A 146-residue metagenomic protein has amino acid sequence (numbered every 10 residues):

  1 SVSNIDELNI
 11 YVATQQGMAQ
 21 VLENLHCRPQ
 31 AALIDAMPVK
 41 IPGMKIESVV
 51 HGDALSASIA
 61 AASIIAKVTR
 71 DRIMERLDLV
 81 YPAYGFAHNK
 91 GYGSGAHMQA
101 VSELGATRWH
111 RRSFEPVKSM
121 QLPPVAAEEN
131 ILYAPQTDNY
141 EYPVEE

Functional and structural regions predicted by a protein language model:
S1-E146: RNase H-like, Mg2+-dependent phosphodiesterase core, and more generally RNA phosphate-backbone-engaging helix-loop
